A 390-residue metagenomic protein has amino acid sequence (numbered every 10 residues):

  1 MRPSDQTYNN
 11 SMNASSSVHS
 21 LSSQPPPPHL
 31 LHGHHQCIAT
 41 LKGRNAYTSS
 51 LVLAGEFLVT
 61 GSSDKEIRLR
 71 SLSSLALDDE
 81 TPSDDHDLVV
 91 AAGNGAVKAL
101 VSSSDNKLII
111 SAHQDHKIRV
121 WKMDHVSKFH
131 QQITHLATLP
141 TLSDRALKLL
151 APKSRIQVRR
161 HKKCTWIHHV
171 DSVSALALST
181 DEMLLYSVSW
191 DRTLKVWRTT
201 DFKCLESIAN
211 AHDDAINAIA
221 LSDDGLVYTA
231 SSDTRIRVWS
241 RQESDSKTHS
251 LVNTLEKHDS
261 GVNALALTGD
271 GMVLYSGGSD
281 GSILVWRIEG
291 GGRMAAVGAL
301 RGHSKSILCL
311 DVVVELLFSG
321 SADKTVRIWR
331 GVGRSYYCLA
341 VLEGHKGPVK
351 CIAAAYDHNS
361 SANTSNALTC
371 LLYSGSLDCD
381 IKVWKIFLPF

Functional and structural regions predicted by a protein language model:
M1-F57, R68, A76-L77, V126-W166 (+1 more regions): Intrinsically disordered, low-complexity acidic/Ser/Thr/Pro-rich linker and tail segments in large eukaryotic scaffolds
H34, L41-T48, V90-V97, T141-L147 (+7 more regions): WD40/WD-repeat beta-propeller blade N-cap
Q36-A39, D78, D85-L88, T134-A137 (+4 more regions): A structural motif specific to WD40 beta-propellers
L51-E56, V101-N106, A177-M183, I219-G225 (+6 more regions): Loop/turn segments within WD40 beta-propeller blades
G61-D64, A112-D115, V188-D191, T229-R235 (+3 more regions): Conserved strand-to-loop turn within each blade of WD40 beta-propeller repeats
I67-S71, I118-K122, V188, L194-R198 (+4 more regions): WD40-repeat beta-propellers
S73-D78, K122-Q131, S240-S246, R287-G292 (+2 more regions): Short loop/turn segments immediately following beta-strands, especially the blade-tip and inter-blade linker loops
K350-A355, S360-F390: Blade-level signature of beta-propeller repeat domains, shared across WD40, Kelch, NHL, RCC1 and BNR/Asp-box propellers
